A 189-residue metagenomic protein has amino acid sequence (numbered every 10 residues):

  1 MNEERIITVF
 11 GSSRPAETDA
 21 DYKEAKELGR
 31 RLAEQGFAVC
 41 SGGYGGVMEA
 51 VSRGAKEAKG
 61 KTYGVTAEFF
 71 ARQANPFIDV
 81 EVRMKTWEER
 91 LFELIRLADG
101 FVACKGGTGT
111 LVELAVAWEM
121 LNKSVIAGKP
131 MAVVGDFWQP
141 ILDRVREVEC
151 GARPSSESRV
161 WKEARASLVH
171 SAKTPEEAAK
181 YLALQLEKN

Functional and structural regions predicted by a protein language model:
M1-Y63: Glycine-rich beta-alpha loop segments
T18-A20, L111-A115: Glycine/threonine-rich flexible loop motifs
K23, G46-K105, G109: Acidic/glycine-enriched connector segments
G45-A50, W138-A152: Glycine-rich, charge-decorated loop segments at or immediately adjacent to ligand/cofactor-binding or catalytic sites
A50-A55, E113-S124: Short Gly/Thr/Asp-enriched flexible loops that form oxyanion-binding sites at enzyme active sites
G64-E68, C104, M120-V145, E163-A164: Short, acidic/small-residue loops that bind anionic groups at enzyme active sites
Q73-P76, V148-A164: Short, conserved catalytic or adaptor-binding loops enriched in Gly and charged residues
G100, S156-N189: A charged, well-structured terminal subsegment
